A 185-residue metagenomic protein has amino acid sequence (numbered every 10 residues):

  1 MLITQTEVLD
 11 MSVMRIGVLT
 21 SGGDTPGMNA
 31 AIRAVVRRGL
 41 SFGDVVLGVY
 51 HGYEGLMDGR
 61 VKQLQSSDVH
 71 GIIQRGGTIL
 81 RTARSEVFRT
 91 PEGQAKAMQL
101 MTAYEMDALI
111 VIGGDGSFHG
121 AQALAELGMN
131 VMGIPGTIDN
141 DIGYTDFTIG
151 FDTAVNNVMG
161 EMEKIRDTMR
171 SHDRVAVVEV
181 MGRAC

Functional and structural regions predicted by a protein language model:
L2, V8-D10, L56-V111, S117 (+1 more regions): Glycine-rich oxoanion-binding loops at beta->alpha junctions
V8-S12, G17, G39, G71-Q74 (+3 more regions): Solvent-exposed alpha-helices and their adjacent loops that cap or buttress functional pockets in soluble metabolic
L9-M57: N-terminal phosphate-binding or glycine-rich loops at protein starts, especially the Walker A/P-loop of NTPases
R15-G23, M28, A103-G116, A176: A short, small-residue-rich loop immediately preceding and capping a beta-strand
R15-V18, I72-R84, G136-D146, S171-R174: Gly-rich Lys/Arg/Thr-decorated short loops/hinges at beta-loop-alpha junctions or inter-strand turns that position
A30-V35, G116-M129: Short Gly/Thr/Asp-enriched flexible loops that form oxyanion-binding sites at enzyme active sites
V49-Y50, L124-T148, D152-M159: Short, acidic/small-residue loops that bind anionic groups at enzyme active sites
H172-C185: Conserved anion/nucleotide-ligand pocket segment
